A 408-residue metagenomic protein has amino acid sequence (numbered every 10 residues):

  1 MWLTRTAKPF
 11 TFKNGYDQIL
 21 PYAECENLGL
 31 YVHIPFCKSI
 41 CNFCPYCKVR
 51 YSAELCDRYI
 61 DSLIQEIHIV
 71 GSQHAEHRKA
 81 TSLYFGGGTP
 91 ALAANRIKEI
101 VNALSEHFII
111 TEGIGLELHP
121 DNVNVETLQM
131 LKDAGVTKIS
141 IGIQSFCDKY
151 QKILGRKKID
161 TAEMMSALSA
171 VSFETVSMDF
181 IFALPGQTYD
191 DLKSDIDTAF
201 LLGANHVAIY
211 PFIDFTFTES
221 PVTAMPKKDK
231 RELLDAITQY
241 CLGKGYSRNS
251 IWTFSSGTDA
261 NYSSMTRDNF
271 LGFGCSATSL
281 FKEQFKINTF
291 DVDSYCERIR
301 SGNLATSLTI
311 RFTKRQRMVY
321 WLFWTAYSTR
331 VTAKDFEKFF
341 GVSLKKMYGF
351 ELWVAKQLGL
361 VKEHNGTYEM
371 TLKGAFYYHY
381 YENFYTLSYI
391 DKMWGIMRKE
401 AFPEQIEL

Functional and structural regions predicted by a protein language model:
M1-L28, E76, I396, Q405-I406: Flexible, acidic/Gly-rich N-terminal and inter-domain linker regions that tether and position cofactor-handling modules
E24-D61: Canonical Radical SAM [4Fe-4S] cluster-binding loop centered on the CxxxCxxC motif and its immediate flanking residues
L30-V32, I141, M370: Short beta-strand motif preference
Y51-G71, S82-V342: C-terminal scaffold of the Radical SAM
V342-K356: Short amphipathic alpha-helical interaction segments
K356-G366: A short, conserved structural fragment
Y368-A375: Basic, amphipathic "hinge/linker" alpha-helix immediately C-terminal to the N-terminal HTH DNA-binding motif
A375-L408: Short, amphipathic alpha-helical interaction segments positioned at domain boundaries
